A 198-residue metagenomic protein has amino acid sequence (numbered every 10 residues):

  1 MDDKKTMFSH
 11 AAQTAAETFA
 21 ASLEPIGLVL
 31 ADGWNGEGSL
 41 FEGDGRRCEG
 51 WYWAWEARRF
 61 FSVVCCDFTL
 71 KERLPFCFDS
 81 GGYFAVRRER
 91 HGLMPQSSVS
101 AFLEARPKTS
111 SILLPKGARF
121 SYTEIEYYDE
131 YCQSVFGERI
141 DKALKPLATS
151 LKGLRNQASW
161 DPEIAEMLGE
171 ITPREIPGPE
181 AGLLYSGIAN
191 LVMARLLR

Functional and structural regions predicted by a protein language model:
M1-A85: N-terminal low-complexity or simple alpha-helical regulatory segments that function as activation/interaction modules
T6, H10, T14, L93-R198: Alpha-helical bundle regulatory/interaction domains
A57, F68-R73, H91-L93, Y127-C132: Generic structural motif
C65-D67, A85-E89, S121-Y128: Short hydrophobic beta-strand segments that form the core of ligand-binding sensory/regulatory domains
G82-R88, K142-L147: Short, low-complexity, polar/charged sequence segments that are solvent-exposed and flexible
